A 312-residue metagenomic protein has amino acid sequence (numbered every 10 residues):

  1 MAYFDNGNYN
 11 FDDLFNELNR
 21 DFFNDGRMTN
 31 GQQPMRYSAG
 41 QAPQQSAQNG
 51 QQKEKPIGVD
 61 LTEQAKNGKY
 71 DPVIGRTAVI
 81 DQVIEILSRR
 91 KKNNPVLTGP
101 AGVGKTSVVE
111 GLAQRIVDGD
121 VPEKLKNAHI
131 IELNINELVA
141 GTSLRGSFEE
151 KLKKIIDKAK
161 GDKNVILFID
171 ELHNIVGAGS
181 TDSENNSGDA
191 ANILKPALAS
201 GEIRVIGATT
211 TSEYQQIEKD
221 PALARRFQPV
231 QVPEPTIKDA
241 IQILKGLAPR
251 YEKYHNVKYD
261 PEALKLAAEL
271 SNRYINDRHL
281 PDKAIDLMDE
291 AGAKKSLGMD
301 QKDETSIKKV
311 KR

Functional and structural regions predicted by a protein language model:
A2-R312: AAA+ P-loop NTPase nucleotide-binding core of proteostasis motors
